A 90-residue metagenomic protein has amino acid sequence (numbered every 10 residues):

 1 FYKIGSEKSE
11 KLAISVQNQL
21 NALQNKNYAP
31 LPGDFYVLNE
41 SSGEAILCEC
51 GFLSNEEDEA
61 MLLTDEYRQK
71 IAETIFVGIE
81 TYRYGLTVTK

Functional and structural regions predicted by a protein language model:
F1-K90: Active-site-proximal helix/loop segments of hydrolytic enzymes
